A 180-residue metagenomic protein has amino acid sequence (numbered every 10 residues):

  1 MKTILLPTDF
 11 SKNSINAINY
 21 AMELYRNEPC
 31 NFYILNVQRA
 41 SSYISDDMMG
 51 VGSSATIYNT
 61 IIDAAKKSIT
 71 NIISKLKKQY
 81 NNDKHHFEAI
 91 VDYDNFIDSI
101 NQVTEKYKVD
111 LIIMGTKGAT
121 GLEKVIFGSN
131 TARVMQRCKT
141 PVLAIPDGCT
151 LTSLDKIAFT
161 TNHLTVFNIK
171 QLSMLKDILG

Functional and structural regions predicted by a protein language model:
M1, K108-D110, L154: Local beta-strand N-terminus motif with an aromatic residue
M1-A55, K156-G180: Small/aliphatic-rich secondary-structure junction motif
P7, I90, G115: Active-site-adjacent beta-strand anchor residues
N27, I100-T150: Gly/Ser-rich helix-loop-strand patches that form or flank binding pockets for ribonucleotide-derived cofactors
Y33-L35, E88-D92, L143: General small-molecule cofactor/ligand-binding pocket signal
S53-K67: A short acidic, glycine-rich active-site loop that binds or catalyzes chemistry on phosphate/adenosine moieties
K67, S74-I112: Structural beta-alpha unit
